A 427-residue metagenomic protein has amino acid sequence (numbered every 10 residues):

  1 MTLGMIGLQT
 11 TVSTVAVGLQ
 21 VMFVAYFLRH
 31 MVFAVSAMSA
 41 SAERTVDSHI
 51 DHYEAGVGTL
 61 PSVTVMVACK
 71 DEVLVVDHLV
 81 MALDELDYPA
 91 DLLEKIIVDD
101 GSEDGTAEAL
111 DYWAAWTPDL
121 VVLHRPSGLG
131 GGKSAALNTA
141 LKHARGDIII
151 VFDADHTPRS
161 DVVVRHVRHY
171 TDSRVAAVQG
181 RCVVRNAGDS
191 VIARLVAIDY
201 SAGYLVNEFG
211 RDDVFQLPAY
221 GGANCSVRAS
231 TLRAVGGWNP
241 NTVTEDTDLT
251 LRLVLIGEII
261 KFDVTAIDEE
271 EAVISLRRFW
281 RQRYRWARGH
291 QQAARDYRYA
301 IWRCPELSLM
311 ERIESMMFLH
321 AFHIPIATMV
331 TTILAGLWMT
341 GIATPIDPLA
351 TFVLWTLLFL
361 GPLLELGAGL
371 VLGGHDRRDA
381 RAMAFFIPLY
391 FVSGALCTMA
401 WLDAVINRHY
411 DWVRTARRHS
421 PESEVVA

Functional and structural regions predicted by a protein language model:
V32-L92: N-terminal signal-anchor transmembrane helix
A37-A40, D47-I50, A55, F318-N407: Membrane-embedded multi-pass helical conduit in multi-pass membrane proteins, especially envelope-biosynthetic
D77, D104-Y112, H124, D161: Acidic helix N-cap motif at the loop->helix transition within catalytic regions of sugar-transfer enzymes
A90, D99-E108, S127-G130, T157: A conserved acidic beta->alpha catalytic loop
A114-P126, G130-D147, S160-V243, W280 (+1 more regions): Long helical/loop segments within the catalytic core of UDP-sugar-dependent glycosyltransferases, especially the large
V243-L249: Acidic donor-binding loop at a coil-to-helix junction in glycosyltransferase catalytic cores that engages
T250-D268: Catalytic donor-sugar/metal-binding loop of nucleotide-sugar-dependent glycosyltransferases
